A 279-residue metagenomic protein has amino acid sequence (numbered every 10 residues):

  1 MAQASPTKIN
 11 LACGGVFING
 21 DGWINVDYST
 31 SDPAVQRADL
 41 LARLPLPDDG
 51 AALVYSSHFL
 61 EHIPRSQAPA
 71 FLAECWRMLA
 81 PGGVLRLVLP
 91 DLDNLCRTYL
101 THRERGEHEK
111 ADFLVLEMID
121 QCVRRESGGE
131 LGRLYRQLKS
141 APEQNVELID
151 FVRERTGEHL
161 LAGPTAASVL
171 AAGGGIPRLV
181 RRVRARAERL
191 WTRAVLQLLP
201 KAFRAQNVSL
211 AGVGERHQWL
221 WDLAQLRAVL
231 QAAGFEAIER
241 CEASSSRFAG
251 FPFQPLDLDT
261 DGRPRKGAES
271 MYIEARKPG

Functional and structural regions predicted by a protein language model:
M1-Q3: Conserved alpha-helix/loop element of class I SAM-dependent methyltransferases that forms part of the SAM/SAH-binding
S5-R43, D93: Class I SAM-dependent methyltransferase SAM/SAH-binding core
L41-V54: A short acidic, Gly/Pro-enriched loop at the edge of an enzyme's catalytic core that lines a small-molecule cofactor
D48, L72-W76: A structural alpha-helix within SAM-dependent methyltransferase catalytic domains
L53-S56, S66, L85: Catalytic phosphate/metal-binding cores of nucleic-acid and nucleotide-processing enzymes, i.e., regions that mediate
H58-H62: Short catalytic micro-motifs in class I SAM-dependent methyltransferases
I63-P64, L79-A80: Helix-to-beta-strand junctions that scaffold the AdoMet/dcAdoMet cofactor pocket in Class I SAM-dependent enzymes
A68, E74, V84-R276: S-adenosyl-L-methionine-dependent methyltransferase catalytic module, highlighting the catalytic core
